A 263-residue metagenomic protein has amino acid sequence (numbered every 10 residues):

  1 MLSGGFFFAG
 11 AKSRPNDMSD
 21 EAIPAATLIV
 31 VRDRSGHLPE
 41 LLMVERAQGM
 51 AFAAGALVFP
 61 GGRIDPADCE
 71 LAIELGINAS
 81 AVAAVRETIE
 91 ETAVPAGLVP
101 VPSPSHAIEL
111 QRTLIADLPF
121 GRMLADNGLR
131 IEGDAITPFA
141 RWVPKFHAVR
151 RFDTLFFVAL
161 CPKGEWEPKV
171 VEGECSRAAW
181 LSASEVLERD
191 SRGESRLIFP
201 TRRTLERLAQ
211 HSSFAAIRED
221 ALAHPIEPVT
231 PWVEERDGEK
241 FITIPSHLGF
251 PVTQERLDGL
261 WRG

Functional and structural regions predicted by a protein language model:
L2, F6-G263: N-terminal leader/linker segments that precede catalytic domains of diphosphate-processing enzymes
